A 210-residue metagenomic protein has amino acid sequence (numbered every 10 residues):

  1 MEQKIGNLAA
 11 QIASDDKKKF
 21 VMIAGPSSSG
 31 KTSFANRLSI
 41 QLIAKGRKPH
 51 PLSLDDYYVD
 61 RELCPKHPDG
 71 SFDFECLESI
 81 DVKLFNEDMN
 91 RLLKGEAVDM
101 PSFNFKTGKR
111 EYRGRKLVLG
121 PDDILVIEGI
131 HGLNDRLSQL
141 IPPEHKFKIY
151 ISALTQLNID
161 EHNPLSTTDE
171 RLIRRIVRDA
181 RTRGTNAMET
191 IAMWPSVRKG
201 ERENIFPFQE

Functional and structural regions predicted by a protein language model:
M1-M22, A44, K48-H50: Extreme N-terminal, non-catalytic leader segments that precede Walker-type/kinase nucleotide-binding cores
D16, D135-E210: Conserved NTP phosphate-binding and transfer environment spanning the P-loop NTPase/kinase superfamily
G25: The Walker A (P-loop) glycine that initiates the GxxxxGKT/S ATP-binding motif of P-loop NTPases
S28: Walker A (P-loop) phosphate-binding loop of P-loop NTPases
K31: Conserved lysine of the Walker
H50-L52, V59-G108, I124: Conserved nucleotide-sensing/catalytic segment adjacent to the nucleotide-binding pocket in NTP-handling enzymes
N86-H145, I191-Q209: Glycine-rich phosphate-binding loop used to anchor ATP phosphates in small-molecule kinases, encompassing both
